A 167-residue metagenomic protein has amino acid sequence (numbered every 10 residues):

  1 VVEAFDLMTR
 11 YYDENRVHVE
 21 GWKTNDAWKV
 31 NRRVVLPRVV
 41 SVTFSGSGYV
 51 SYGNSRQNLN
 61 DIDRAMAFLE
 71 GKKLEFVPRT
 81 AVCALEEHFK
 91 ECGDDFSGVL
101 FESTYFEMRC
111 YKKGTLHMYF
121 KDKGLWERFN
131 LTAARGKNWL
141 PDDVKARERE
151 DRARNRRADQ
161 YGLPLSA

Functional and structural regions predicted by a protein language model:
V1-A167: Non-catalytic, mostly N-terminal accessory regions of nucleic-acid modification and defense proteins
